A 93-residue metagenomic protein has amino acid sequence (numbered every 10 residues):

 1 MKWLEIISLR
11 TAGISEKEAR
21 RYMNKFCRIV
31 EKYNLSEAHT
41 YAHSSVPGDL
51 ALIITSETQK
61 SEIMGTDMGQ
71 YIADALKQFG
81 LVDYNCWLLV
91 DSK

Functional and structural regions predicted by a protein language model:
M1-Q70, Q78-K93: Short S/T/G/P-rich N-terminal loop/turn motif that feeds into the first structured element of a domain
